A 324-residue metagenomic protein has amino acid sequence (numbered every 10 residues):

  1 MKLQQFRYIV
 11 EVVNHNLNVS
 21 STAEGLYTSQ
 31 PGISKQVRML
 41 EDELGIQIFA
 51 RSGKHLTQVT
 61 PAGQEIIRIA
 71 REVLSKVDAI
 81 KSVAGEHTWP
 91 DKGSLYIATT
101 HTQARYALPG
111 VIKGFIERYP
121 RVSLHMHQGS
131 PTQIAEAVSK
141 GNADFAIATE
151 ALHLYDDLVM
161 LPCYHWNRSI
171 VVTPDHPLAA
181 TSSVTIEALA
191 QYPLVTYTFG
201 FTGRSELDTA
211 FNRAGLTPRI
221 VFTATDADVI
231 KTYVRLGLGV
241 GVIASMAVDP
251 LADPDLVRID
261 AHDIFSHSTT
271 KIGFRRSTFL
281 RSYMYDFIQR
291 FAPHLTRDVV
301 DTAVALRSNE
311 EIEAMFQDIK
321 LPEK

Functional and structural regions predicted by a protein language model:
M1, S245-D253, D263-K324: C-terminal effector-binding regulatory domain of bacterial HTH transcription factors
V12-S29: Short helix-boundary/capping micro-motifs
E41-P61: A short LG(V/I)-centered, amphipathic sequence patch enriched for acidic residue(s) preceding the LG motif
H87, G110-G114, T132-R168, V172 (+2 more regions): Short beta-strand-centered segments that line the small-molecule binding cleft or hinge of alpha/beta clamshell
K92-L154, T223-A224: Central regulatory/effector-binding core of bacterial HTH transcription factors
S130-A143, T149, G200-V257, L306-E323: Hydrophobic hinge/microswitch elements
Y155-L161, H165-W166, D228-S277: Beta-alpha-beta core module
D157-L194: Flexible hinge/capping segments at coil-to-helix
